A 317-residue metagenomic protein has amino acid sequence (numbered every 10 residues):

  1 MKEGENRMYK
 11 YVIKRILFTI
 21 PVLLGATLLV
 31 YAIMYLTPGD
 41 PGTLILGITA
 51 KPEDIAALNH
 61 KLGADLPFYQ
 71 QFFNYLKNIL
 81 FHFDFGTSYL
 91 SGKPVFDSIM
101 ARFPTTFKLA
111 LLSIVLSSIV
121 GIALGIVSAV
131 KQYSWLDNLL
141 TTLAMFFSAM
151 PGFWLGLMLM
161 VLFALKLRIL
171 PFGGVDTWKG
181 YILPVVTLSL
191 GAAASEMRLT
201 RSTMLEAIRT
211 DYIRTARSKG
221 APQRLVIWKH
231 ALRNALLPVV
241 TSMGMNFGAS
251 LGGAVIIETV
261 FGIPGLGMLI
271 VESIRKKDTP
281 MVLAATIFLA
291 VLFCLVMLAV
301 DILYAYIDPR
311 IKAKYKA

Functional and structural regions predicted by a protein language model:
M1-R7: Short, Lys/Arg-enriched N-terminal segments with co-localized hydrophobic residues within the first ~10-30 amino acids
E5, D65-I122: An internal, D/E-rich "acidic patch" concept
Y9-K10, A101-L136, V175-A317: Alpha-helical transmembrane segments of integral membrane proteins, especially multi-pass inner/plasma-membrane
I13-V22: N-terminal signal-anchor/signal peptide hydrophobic helix marking the start of the first transmembrane segment
I16, L58, L62-L80, D84 (+8 more regions): Hydrophobic alpha-helical segments of integral membrane proteins, encompassing both true transmembrane helices
V22-F73, S88, L167-L183: Hydrophobic alpha-helical transmembrane segments of membrane transport/permease proteins and related membrane-embedded
T37, F147-M150, L251: Transmembrane helix irregularities
G92, T141-S202: Membrane-water interface segments at transmembrane-helix boundaries in multipass membrane proteins
